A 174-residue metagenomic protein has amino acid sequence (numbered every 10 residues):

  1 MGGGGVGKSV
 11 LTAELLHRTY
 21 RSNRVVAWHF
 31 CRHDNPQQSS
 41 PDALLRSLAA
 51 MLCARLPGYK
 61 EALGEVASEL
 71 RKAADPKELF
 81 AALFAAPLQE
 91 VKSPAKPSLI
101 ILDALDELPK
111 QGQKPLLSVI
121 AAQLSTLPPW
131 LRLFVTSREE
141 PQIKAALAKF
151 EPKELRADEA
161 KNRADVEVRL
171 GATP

Functional and structural regions predicted by a protein language model:
M1-P174: Conserved NB-ARC/NACHT P-loop NTPase core of NLR-like innate immune receptors
